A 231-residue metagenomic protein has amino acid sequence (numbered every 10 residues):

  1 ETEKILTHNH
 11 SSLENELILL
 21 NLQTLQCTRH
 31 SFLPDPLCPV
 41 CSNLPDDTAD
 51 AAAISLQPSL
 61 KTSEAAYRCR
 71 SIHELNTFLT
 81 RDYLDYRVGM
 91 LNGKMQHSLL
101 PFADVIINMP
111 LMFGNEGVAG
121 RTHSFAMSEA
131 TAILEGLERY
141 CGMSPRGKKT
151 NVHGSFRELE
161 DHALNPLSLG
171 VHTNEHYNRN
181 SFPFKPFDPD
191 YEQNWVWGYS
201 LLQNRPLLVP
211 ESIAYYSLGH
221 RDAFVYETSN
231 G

Functional and structural regions predicted by a protein language model:
E1: Metal-dependent DNA phosphodiester-chemistry modules and their immediately adjacent helices/loops in DNA-processing
K4-G231: Helix-coil modules at protein/domain termini and other flexible surface or pore-lining loops, especially C-terminal
